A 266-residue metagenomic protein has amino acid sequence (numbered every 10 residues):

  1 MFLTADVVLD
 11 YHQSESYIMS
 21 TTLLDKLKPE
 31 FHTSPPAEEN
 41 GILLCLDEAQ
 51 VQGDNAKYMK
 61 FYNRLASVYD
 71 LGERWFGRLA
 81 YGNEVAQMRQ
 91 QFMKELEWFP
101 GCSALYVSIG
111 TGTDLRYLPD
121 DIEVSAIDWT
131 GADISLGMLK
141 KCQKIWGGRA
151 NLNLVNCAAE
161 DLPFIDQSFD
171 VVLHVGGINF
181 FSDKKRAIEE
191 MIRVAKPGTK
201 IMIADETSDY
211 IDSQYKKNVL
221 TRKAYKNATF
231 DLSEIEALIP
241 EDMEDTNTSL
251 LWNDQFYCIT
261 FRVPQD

Functional and structural regions predicted by a protein language model:
F2-K60: N-terminal auxiliary segments of SAM/dcSAM-dependent transferases
E38-F99, T113-Y117, M138-K141, I145 (+1 more regions): Conserved class I S-adenosyl-L-methionine
S103, T199-K200: Short glycine-centered segments of the SAM/dcSAM-binding site in methyltransferase folds
S103-D161: Class I SAM-dependent methyltransferase SAM/SAH-binding core
E160-V172: A short acidic, Gly/Pro-enriched loop at the edge of an enzyme's catalytic core that lines a small-molecule cofactor
D170-D183: A short SAM/SAH-binding and catalytic strip from SAM-dependent methyltransferases
K185-P197: A short glycine-rich, Lys/Arg-flanked "PGG" loop and its adjoining helix->strand segment in the class I
K200-T260: C-terminal alpha-helical "lid/dimerization" subdomain adjacent to the S-adenosyl-L-methionine
